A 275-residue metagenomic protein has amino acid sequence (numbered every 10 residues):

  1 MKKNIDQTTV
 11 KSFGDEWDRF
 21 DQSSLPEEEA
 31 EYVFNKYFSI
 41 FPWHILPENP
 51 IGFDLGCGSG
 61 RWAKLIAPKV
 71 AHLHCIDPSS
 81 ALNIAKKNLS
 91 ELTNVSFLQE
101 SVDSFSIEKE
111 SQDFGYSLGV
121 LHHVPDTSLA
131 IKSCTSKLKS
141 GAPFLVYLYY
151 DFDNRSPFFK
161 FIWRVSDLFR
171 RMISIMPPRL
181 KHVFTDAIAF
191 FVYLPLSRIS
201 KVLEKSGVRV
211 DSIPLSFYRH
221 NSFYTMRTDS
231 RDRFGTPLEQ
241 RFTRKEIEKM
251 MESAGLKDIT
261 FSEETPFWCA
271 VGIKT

Functional and structural regions predicted by a protein language model:
M1-Y32: N-terminal, positively charged/glycine-rich alpha-helical extensions of SAM-dependent methyltransferases
E28-I51, L65: Conserved alpha-helix/loop element of class I SAM-dependent methyltransferases that forms part of the SAM/SAH-binding
F53, S59-S104: Class I SAM-dependent methyltransferase SAM/SAH-binding core
D103-F114: A short acidic, Gly/Pro-enriched loop at the edge of an enzyme's catalytic core that lines a small-molecule cofactor
D113-P125: A short SAM/SAH-binding and catalytic strip from SAM-dependent methyltransferases
S128-S140: A short glycine-rich, Lys/Arg-flanked "PGG" loop and its adjoining helix->strand segment in the class I
P143-I175, V183-T185: Conserved class I S-adenosyl-L-methionine
F217-T275: C-terminal lobe and adjacent flexible extensions of AdoMet/dcAdoMet transferase-like proteins
